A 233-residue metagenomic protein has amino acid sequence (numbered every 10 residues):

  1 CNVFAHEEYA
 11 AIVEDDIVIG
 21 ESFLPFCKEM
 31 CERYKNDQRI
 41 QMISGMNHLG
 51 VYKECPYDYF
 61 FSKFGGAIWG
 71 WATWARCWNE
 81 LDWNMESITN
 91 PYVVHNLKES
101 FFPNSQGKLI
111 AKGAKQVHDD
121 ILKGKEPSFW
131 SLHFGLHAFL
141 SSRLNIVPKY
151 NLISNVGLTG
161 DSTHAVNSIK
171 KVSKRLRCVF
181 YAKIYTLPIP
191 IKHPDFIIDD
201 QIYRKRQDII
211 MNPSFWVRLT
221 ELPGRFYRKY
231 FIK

Functional and structural regions predicted by a protein language model:
C1-I12, I17-K233: An acidic/histidine-cluster motif and surrounding catalytic segment that typifies divalent-metal-assisted enzyme active
